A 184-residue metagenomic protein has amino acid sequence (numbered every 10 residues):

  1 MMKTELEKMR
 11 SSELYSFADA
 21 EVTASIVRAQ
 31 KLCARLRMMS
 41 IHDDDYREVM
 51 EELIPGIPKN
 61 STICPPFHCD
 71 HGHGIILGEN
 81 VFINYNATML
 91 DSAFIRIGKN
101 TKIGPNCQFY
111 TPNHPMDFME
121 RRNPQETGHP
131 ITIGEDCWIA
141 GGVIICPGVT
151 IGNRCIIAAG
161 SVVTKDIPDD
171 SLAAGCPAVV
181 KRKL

Functional and structural regions predicted by a protein language model:
M1-N60, A178-K181: Terminal amphipathic alpha-helical/low-complexity segments used for targeting or macromolecular assembly
R37, D166-D170: Short arginine-rich
T62, W138, I156, L172-A174: Short-chain dehydrogenase/reductase
F67-G78, F82-I151, C176-L184: Flexible, glycine/small-residue-enriched loop-and-beta-strand segment within the central core of proteins
Y110, T164, L172-A174: Structural detector of well-ordered beta-strand residues that form the stable sheet scaffold of enzyme domains
V149, D170-S171: Extracytoplasmic/periplasmic beta-strand context in beta-sandwich domains, especially the cupredoxin/COX2 CuA-binding
T150, T164-K165: Active-site/ligand-binding-proximal alpha/beta "capping" segment
